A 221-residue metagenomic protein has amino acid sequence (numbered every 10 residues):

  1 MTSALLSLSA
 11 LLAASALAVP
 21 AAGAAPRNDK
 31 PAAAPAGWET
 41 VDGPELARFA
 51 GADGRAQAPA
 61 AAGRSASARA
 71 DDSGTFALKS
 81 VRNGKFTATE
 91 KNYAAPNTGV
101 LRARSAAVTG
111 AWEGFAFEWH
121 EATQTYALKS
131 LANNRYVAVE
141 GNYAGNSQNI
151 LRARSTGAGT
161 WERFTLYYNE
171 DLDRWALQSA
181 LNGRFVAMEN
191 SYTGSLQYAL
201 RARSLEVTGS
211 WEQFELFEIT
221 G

Functional and structural regions predicted by a protein language model:
M1-P26: Secretory targeting and sorting signals
R27-G221: Lectin-like carbohydrate-binding module/patch detector with strong preference for beta-trefoil
